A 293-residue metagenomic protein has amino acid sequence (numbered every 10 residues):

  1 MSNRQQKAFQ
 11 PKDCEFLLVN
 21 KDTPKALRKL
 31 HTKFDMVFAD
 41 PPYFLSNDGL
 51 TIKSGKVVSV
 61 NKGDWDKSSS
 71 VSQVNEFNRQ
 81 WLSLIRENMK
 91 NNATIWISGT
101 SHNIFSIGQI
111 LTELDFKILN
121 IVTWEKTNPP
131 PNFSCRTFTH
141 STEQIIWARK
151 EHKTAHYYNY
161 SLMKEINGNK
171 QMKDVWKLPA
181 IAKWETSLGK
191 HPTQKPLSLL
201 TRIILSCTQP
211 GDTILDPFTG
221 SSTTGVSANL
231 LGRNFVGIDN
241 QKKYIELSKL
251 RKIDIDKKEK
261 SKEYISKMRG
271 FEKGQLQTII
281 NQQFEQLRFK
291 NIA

Functional and structural regions predicted by a protein language model:
M1-L247, F289-A293: Core catalytic lobe of class I
L247-A293: PRPP-dependent phosphoribosyltransferase catalytic core
